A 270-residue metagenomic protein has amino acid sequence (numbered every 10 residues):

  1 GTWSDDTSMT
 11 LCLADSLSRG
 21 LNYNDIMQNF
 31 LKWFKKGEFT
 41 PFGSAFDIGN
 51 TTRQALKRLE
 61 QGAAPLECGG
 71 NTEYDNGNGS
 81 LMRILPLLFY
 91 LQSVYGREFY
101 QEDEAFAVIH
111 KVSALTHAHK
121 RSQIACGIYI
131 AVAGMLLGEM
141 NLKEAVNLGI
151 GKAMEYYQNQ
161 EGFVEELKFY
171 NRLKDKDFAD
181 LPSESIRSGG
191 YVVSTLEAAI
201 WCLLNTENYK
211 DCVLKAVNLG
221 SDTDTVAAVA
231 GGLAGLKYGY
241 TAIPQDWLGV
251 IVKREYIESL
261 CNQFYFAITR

Functional and structural regions predicted by a protein language model:
G1-R270: Structured, active/binding-site neighborhoods that engage oxygen-rich ligands
